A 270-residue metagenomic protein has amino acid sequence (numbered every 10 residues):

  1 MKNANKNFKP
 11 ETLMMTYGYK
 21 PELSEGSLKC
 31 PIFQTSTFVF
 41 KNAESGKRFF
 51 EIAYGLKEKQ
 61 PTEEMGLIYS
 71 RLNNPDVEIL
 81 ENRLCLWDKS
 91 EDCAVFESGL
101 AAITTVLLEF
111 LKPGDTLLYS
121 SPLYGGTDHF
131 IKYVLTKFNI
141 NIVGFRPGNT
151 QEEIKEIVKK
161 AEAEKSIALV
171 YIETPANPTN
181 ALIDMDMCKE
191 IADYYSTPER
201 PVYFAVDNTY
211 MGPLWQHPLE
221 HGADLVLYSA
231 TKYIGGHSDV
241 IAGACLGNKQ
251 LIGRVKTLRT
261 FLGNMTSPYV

Functional and structural regions predicted by a protein language model:
K2-F50: N-terminal amphipathic/basic leader segments beginning at the initiator methionine
K2-N5, T16-L23, D92-V270: Conserved PLP-enzyme active-site core in the AAT-like
P10, S45, E64-L67, Y228-S229 (+1 more regions): Residue-level signal for pocket-adjacent positions within structured domains
P10-M14, N82-L86, G222-D224, Y228: Short, hydrophobic/aliphatic alpha-helical segments
P31, T37, N42-A101, G126-Y133: Conserved N-terminal alpha-helix of the aminotransferase class I/II PLP-enzyme fold
